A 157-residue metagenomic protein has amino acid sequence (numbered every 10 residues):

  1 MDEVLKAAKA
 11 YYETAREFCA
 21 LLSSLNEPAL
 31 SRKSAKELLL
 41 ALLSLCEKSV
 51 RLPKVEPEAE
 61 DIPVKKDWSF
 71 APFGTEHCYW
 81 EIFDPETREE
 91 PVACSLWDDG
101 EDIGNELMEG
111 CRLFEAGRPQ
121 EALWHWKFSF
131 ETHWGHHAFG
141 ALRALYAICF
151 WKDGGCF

Functional and structural regions predicted by a protein language model:
D2-V64: N-terminal interaction modules that seed assembly of large macromolecular complexes
A15-L22, F73-D84, M108-C111: Extended amphipathic alpha-helical scaffold segments
L30-K33, E60, S95, E121-H125: A structural signal for alpha-helical segments
L43-K54, F73-T75, H133-A138: Short alpha-helix boundary/capping elements
V50-E58, Y79, R112-L123: Short, solvent-exposed secondary-structure capping/transition elements
K65-Y79, C94-E109: Amphipathic, heptad-repeat alpha-helices with coiled-coil/zipper character that mediate oligomerization and scaffolding
Y79-P91, A116: Short, charged/polar, low-complexity loop and linker segments that flank or interrupt alpha-helical bundles
P91-C94, D102-F157: Acidic, proline/glycine-rich low-complexity IDRs
